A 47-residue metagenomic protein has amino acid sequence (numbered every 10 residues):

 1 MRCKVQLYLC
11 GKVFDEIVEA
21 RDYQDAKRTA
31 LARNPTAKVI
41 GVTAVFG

Functional and structural regions predicted by a protein language model:
M1-F14: Short aromatic-glycine-(Arg/Gly/Cys) micro-motifs in beta-strand/loop hairpins
Y8, R21, V42-V45: Compositionally biased, intrinsically disordered low-complexity segments
E16-V18: Generic detection of short hydrophobic beta-strand segments and adjacent strand-loop junctions
A32-G47: Short, mixed-charge low-complexity intrinsically disordered segments
